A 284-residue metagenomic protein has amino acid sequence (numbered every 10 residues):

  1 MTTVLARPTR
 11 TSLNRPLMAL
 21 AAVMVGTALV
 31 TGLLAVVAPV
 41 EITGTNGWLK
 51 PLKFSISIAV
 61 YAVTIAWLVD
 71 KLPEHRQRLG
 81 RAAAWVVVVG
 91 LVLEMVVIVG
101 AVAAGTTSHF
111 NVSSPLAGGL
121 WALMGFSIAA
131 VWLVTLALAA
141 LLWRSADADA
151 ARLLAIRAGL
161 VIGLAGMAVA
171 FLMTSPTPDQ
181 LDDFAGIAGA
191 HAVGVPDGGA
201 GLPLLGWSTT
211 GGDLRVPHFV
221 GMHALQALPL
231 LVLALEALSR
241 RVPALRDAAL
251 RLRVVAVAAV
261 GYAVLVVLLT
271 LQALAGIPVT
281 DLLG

Functional and structural regions predicted by a protein language model:
M1-L13: Short, Lys/Arg-rich, polar N-terminal cytosolic tail immediately upstream of the first transmembrane signal-anchor
P16-V36, W48-D70, W85-A103, L123-L138 (+3 more regions): Hydrophobic cores of alpha-helical transmembrane segments in multi-pass integral membrane proteins
I42-P51, F110-L123, A151-L154, R215 (+1 more regions): Non-cytosolic membrane-interface motifs at loop->transmembrane helix junctions
L68-L79: Membrane-helix interface/capping segments
A151-H191: Aromatic-rich transmembrane-lumenal/periplasmic boundary elements in polytopic membrane proteins
S175-A224: Membrane-interfacial catalytic/cofactor-binding modules of polytopic membrane enzymes
R241-V260: Interfacial loop-to-transmembrane junctions
L271-G284: Juxtamembrane boundary at the C-terminal end of a transmembrane helix
